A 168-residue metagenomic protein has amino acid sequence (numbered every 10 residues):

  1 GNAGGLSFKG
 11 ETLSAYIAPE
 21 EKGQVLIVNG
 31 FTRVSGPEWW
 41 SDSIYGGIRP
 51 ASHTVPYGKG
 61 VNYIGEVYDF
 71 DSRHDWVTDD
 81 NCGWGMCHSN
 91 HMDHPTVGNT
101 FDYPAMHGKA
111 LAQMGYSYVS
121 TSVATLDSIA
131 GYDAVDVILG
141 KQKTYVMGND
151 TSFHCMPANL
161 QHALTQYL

Functional and structural regions predicted by a protein language model:
G1-G4, T165: Elongated, non-catalytic scaffold/linker segments and compositionally distinctive motifs
G4-A134, I138-K141: Aromatic-Pro/Gly-enriched surface loop or interdomain linker that acts as a lid/target-recognition segment
V137, Q142-L168: A glycine-rich, often tryptophan-bearing local segment used as a flexible ligand/cofactor-contacting loop or short
